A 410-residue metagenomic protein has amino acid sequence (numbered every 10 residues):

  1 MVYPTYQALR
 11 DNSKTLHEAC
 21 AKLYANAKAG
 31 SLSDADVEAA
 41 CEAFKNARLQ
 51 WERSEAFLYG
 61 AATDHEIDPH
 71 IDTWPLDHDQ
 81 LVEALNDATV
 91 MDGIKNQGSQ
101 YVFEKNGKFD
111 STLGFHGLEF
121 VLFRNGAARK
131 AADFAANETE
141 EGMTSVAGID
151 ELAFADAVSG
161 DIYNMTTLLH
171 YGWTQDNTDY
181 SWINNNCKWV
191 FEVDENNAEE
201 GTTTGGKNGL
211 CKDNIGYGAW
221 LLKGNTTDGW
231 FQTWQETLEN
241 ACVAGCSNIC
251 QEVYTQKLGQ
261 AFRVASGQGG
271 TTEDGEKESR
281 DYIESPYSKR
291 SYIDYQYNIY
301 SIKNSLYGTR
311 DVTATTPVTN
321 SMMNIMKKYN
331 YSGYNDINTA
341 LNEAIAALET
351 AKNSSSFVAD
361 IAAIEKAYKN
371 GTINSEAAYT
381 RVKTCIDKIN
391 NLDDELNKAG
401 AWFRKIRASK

Functional and structural regions predicted by a protein language model:
M1-K410: Mature extracytoplasmic or organellar-lumen-exposed domains after removal of signal/transit peptides
